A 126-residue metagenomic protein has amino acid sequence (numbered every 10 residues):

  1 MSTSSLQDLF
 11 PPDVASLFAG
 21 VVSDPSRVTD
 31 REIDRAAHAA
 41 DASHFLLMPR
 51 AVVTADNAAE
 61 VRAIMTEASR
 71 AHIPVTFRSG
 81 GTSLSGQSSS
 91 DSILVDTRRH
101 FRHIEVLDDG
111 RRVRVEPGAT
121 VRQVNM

Functional and structural regions predicted by a protein language model:
M1-R70, G80-R111: N-terminal flexible segment immediately upstream of the FAD-binding catalytic core in FAD-dependent oxidoreductases
I93, V106-D109, P117-M126: Hydrophobic, small-residue-rich alpha-helical packing segments that form membrane-like cores
